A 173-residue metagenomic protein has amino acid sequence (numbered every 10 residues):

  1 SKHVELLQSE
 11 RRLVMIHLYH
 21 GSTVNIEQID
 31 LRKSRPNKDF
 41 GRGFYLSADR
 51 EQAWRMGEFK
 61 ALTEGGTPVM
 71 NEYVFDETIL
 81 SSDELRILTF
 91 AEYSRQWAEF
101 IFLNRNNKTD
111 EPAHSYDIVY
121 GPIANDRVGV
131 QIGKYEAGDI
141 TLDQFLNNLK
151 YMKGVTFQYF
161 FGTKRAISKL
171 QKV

Functional and structural regions predicted by a protein language model:
H3-I16, K38-D39, W54-R55, F59-V173: Conserved NAD+-utilizing ADP-ribose enzyme module
V14-K38: Short aromatic-glycine-(Arg/Gly/Cys) micro-motifs in beta-strand/loop hairpins
Q28, A53-W54: Short, well-ordered alpha-helical microsegments
F40-Y45: A short, exposed loop/beta-hairpin motif centered on an aromatic-Gly-Thr core
